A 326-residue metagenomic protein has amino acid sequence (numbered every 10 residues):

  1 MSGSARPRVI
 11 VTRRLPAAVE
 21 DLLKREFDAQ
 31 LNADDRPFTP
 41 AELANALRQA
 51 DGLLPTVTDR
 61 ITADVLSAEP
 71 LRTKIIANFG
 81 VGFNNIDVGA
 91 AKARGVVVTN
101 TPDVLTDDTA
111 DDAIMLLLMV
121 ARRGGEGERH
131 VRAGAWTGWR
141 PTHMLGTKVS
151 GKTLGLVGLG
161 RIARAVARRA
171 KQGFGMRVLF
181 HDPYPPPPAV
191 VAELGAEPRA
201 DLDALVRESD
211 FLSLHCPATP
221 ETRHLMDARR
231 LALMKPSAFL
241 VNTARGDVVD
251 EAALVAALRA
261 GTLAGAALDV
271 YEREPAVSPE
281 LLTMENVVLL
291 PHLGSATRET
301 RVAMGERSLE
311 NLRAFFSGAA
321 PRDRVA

Functional and structural regions predicted by a protein language model:
M1-T99, R207, D227, L233: An N-terminal-biased, well-structured beta-alpha scaffold segment characteristic of Rossmann-like dinucleotide-binding
S2-P7, K92, T99-D111, L145 (+1 more regions): C-terminal helix-to-coil terminal segments
V11, L154-L156: Hydrophobic Val/Ile/Leu positions in short beta-strands of Rossmann-like dinucleotide-binding domains
R13, T56-V57, G80, S209 (+3 more regions): Glycine-rich, N-terminal phosphate-binding loop of Rossmann-like dinucleotide-binding domains
N32-D35, F79-G80, V96-D107, L202 (+2 more regions): Short beta->alpha connector loops at strand-helix junctions that form conserved, small/polar/Pro-enriched
I61-D64, L179, P183-E280: Rossmann-like adenosine-cofactor binding region
P102-T153, A165-R169, G173: Phosphate-binding beta-alpha-beta segment of Rossmann-like dinucleotide-binding domains, i.e., the NAD(P)
L159-G160: Glycine-rich Rossmann-fold phosphate-binding loop(s) that bind the pyrophosphate of adenine dinucleotide cofactors
